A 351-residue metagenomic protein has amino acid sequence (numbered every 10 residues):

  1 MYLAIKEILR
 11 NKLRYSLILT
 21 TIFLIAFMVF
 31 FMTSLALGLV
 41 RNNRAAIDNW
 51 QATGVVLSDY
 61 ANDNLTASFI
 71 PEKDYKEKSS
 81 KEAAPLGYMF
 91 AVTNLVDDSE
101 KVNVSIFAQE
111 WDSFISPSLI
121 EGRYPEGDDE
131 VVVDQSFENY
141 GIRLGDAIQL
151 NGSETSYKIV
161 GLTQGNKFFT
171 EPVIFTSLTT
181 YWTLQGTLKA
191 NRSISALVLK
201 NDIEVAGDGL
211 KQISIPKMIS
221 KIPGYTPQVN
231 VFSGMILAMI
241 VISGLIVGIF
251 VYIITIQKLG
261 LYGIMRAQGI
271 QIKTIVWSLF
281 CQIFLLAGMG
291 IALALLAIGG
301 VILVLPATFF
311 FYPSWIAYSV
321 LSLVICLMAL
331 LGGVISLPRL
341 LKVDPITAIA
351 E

Functional and structural regions predicted by a protein language model:
M1-V29, I222: N-terminal Sec/SRP start-transfer signal
I8, I264-K273: Short helix-to-coil transition segments within interhelical loops that connect adjacent transmembrane helices
I18-M28, F232-F250, L286-G290, A294 (+4 more regions): Alpha-helical transmembrane segments of integral membrane proteins
R41-T93, N103-A108: Membrane-proximal extracellular/periplasmic loop immediately following the first transmembrane helix
G87-M89, E100-E110, P117-T180: Hydrophobic secondary-structure segments that place a key small or acidic residue at a functional site
S153, L162-M239: Mechanotransmission and gating elements of multispan inner-membrane complexes involved in transport and envelope
A206-G260, I264-M265, V276-F280, F284: Peri-transmembrane interface segments
S278, Q282-E351: Short helix-loop junctions at transmembrane helix boundaries
